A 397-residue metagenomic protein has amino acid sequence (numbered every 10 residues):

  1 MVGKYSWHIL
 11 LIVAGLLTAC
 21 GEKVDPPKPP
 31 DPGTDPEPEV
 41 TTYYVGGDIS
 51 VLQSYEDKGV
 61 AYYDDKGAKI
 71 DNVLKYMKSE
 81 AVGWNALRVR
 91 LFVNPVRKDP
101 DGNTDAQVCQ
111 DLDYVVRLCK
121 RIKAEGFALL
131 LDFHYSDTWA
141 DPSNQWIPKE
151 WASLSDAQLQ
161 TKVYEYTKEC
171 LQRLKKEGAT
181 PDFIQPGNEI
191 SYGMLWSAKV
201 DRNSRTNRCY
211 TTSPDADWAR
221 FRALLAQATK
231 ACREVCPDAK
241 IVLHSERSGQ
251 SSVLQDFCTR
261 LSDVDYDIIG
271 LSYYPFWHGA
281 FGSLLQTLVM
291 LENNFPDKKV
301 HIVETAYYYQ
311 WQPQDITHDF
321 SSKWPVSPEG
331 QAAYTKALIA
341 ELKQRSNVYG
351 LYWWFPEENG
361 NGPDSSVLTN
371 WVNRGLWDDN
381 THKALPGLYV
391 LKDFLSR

Functional and structural regions predicted by a protein language model:
V2, L10, G15-E39: Bacterial Sec-dependent N-terminal signal peptides
D35-Y76: Boundary/entry segment of secreted carbohydrate-active catalytic domains
V45-I49, N85-V89, L129-F133, D182-P186 (+4 more regions): Hydrophobic faces of well-ordered beta-strands that scaffold small-molecule active sites in alpha/beta enzyme cores
Y55-A68, N94-P100, T104-D113, S191-M194 (+3 more regions): Acidic-and-aromatic substrate-binding clefts and catalytic sites of carbohydrate-active enzymes
D57, A61-Y63, D201-S204, M290 (+4 more regions): Aromatic-rich peripheral "rim/lid" segments of glycoside hydrolase catalytic domains that contact and position glycan
G59-S79, V163-R173, Q250-L261, A332-E341: Short, acidic/polar
M77-W218, R222-K240, E246: Substrate-binding cleft and catalytic face of glycoside hydrolase catalytic domains, especially the flexible beta-alpha
D182, N188, L243-R247, S252-M290 (+1 more regions): Aromatic- and acid-rich polysaccharide-binding/catalytic face of secreted or lumenal carbohydrate-active enzymes
